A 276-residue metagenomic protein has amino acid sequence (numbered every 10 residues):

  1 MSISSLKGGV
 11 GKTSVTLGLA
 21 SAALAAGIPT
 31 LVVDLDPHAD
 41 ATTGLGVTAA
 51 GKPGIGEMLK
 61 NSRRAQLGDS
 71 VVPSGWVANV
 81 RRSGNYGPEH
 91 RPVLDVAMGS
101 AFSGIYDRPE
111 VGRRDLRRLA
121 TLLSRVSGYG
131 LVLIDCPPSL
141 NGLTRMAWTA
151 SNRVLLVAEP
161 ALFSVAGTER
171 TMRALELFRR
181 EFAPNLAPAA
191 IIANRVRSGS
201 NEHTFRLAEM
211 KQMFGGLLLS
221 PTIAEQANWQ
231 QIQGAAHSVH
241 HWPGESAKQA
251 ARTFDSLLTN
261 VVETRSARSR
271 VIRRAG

Functional and structural regions predicted by a protein language model:
M1-G276: P-loop NTP-binding core
